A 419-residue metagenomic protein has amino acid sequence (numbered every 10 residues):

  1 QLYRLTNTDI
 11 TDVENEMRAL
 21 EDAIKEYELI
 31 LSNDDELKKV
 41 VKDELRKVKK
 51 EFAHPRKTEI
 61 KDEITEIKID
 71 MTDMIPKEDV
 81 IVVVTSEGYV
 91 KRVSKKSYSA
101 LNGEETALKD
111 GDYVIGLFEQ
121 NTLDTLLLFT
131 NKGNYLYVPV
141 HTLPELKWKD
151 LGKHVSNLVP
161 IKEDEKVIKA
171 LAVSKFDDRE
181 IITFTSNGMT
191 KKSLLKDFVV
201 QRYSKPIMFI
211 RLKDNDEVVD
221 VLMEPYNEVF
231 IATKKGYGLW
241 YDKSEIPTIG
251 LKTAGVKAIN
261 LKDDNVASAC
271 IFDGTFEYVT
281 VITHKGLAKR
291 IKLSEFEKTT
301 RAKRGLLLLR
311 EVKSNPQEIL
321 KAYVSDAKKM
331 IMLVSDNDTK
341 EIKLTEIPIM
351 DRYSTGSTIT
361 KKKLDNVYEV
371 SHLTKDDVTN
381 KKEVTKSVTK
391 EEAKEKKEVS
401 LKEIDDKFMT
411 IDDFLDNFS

Functional and structural regions predicted by a protein language model:
Q1-S419: Short, structured "edge-of-domain" segments at secondary-structure transitions
